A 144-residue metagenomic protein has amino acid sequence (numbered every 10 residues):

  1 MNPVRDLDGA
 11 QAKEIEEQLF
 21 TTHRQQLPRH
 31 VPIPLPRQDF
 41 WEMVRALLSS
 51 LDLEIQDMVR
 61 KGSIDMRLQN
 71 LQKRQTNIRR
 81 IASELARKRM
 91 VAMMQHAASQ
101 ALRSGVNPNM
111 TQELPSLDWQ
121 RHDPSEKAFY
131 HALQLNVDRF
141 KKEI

Functional and structural regions predicted by a protein language model:
M1-I144: Charge/polar-rich, low-complexity and marginally structured segments
